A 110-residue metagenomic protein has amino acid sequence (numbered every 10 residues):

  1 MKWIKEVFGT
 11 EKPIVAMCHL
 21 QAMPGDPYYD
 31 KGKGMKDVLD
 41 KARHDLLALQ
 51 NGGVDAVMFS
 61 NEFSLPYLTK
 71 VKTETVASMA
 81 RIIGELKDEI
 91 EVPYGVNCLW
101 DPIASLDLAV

Functional and structural regions predicted by a protein language model:
M1-V7: N-terminal carbohydrate-binding accessory modules
K2, G84, D107: Active-site phosphate/pyrophosphate- and oxyanion-stabilizing loops and adjacent acidic/basic residues in soluble
T10-E11, A16-M17, L68-V96: Alpha-helix-loop-beta-strand connector modules within alpha/beta enzyme cores
T10-P24, A48-N61: N-terminal glycine-rich anion-binding loops that anchor highly charged ligand groups
H19-H44, P93-P102: Active-site mouth loops of central-metabolism enzymes
K41-G53, E85-D88: A short, N-terminal amphipathic alpha-helix
Q50-S78: Glycine-rich, proline-tolerant flexible connector loops at the mouths of alpha/beta enzymes
D101-V110: Catalytic cores of alpha/beta
